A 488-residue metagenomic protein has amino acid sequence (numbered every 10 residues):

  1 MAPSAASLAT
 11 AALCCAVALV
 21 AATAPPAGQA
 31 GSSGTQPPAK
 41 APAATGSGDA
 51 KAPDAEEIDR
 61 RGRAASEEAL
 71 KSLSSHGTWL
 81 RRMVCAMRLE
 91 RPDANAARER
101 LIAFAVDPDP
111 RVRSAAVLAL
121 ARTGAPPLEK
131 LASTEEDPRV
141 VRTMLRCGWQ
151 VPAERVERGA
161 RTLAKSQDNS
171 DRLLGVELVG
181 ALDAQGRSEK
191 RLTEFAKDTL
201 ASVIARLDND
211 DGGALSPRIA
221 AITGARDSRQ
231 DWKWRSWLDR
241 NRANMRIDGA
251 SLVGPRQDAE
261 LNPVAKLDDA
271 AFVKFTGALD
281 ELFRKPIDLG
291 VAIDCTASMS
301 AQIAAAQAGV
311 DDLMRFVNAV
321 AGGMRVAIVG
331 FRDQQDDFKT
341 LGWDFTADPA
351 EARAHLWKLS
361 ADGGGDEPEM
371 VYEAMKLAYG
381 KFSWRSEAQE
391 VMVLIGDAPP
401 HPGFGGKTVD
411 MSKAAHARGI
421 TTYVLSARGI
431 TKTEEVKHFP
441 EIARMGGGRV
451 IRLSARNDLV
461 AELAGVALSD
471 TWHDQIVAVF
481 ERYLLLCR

Functional and structural regions predicted by a protein language model:
P38-A41, L282-G342, M375-L377, M392-I395: Von Willebrand factor
D49-R63, L80-A94, A103, R111-T123 (+5 more regions): Structural detector for internal amphipathic alpha-helices that build alpha-solenoid repeat scaffolds
A69-H76, R100-P108, K130-E136, G159-Q167 (+2 more regions): Alpha-solenoid HEAT/Armadillo-like helical repeat scaffolds in large eukaryotic proteins
A164-S166, S170, D336, D344-V391 (+2 more regions): Von Willebrand factor
A243-G290, A297-A305, R315-A319: Acidic, polar low-complexity linker/tail segments
L261-K266, A270, L282, K407 (+1 more regions): C-terminal "exit" segments of structured domains
I287, A321-A327, W384-M392, H416-Y423 (+1 more regions): Loop/turn elements at helix/coil->beta-strand transitions in domains of secreted/extracellular proteins
A398-M445, I451-L453: VWA/integrin I-like adhesion module and closely mimicked acidic/polar interface patches used
